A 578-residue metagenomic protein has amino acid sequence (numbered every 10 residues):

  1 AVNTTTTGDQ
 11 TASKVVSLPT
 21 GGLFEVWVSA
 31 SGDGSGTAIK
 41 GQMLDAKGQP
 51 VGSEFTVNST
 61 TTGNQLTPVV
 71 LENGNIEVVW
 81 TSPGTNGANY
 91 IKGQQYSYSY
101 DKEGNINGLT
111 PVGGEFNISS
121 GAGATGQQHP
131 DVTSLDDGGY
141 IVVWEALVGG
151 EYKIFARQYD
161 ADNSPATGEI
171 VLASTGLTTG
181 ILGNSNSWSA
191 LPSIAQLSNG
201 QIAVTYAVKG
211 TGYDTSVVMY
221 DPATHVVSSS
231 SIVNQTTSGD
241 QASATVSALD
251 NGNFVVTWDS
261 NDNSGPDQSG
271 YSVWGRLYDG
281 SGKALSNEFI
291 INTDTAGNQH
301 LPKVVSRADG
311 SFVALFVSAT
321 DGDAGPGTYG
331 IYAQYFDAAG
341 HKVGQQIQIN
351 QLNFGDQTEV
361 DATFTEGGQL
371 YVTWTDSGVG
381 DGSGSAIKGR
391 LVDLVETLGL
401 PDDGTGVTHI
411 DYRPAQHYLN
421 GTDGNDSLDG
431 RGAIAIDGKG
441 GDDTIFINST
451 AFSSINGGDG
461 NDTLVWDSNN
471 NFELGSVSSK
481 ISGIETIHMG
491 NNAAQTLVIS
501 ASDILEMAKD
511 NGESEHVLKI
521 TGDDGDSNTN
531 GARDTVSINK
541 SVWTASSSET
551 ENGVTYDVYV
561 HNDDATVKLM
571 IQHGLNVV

Functional and structural regions predicted by a protein language model:
A1-L398: Extracellular, repeat-based ectodomains that mediate carbohydrate processing or recognition
F24, I141, A203, V255 (+13 more regions): Ordered hydrophobic segments in well-structured contexts
E72, E366, D411-P414, G512 (+2 more regions): Short, ordered beta-strand-loop transition motifs
S229, G483-T486: Extracellular/lumenal ectodomain signal focusing on beta-strand-rich modules and carbohydrate-recognition contexts
D393, E473, V498-A501, T521-D523 (+1 more regions): Helix N-cap / beta->alpha transition motif
T397-S479, T486-S502: Glycine- and aspartate-rich repeat motifs characteristic of hemolysin/RTX-like Ca2+-binding segments in secreted
V498-G522: Short secondary-structure subsegments characteristic of cysteine-rich extracellular domains
D526-V578: Low-complexity acidic/polar repeat-biased segments
